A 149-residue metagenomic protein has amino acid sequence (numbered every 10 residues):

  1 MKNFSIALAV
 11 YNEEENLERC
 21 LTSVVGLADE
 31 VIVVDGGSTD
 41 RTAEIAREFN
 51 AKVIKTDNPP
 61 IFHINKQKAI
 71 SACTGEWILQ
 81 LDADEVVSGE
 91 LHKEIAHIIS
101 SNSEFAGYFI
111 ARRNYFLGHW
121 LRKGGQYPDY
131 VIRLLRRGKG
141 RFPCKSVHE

Functional and structural regions predicted by a protein language model:
M1-S23: N-proximal low-complexity "stem/linker" segments adjacent to membrane-targeting elements
V10-Y11, A28, G36: Aromatic-flanked redox-active Cys/Sec active sites in thiol-based oxidoreductases, especially the WC-centered
E18, D40-F49, E90-L91: Acidic helix N-cap motif at the loop->helix transition within catalytic regions of sugar-transfer enzymes
T22-V31: Short, acidic, metal-binding catalytic loop of nucleotide-sugar glycosyltransferases
S23, D35-E44, N58, D82: A conserved acidic beta->alpha catalytic loop
D29, A43-A72: Conserved donor nucleotide-binding strand/loop of the catalytic core
H63-S71, E76-L81, S88-E149: Catalytic-site signature of metal-activated, phosphate-bearing donor transferases, centered on the GT-A/GT-A-like
